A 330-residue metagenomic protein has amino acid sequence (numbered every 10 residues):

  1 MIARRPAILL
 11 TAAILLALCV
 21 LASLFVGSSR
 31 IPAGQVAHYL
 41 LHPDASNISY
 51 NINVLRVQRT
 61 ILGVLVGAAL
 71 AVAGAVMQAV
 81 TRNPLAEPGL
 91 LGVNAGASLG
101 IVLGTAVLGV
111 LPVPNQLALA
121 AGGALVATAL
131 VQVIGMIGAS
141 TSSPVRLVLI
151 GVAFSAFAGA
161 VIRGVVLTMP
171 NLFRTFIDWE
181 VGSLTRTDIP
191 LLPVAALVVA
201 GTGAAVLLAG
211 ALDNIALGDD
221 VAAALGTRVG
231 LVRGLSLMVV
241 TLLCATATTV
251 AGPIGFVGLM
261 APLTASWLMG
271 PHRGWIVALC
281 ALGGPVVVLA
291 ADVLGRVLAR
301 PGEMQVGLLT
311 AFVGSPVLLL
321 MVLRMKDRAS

Functional and structural regions predicted by a protein language model:
M1-S330: Alpha-helical transmembrane segments in inner-membrane proteins
